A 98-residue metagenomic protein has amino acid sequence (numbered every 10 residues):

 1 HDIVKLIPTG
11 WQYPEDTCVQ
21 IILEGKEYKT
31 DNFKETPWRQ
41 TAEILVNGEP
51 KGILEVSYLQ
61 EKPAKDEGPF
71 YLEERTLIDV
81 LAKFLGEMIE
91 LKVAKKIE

Functional and structural regions predicted by a protein language model:
H1, Y71-E74: The cytosolic transmitter module of two-component sensor histidine kinases
H1-T30: Helix-loop-beta substructure at the N-terminus of cytosolic sensory domains that couple signal/ligand detection
K34-E35, S57: A generic structural motif
E35-I44: A short beta-strand signature within small-molecule sensing/ligand-binding domains used in signal transduction
I44-Q60: Short hydrophobic/glycine-rich mini-motifs in sensory/regulatory modules that couple input to downstream signaling
E61-L72: Sensory coupling linkers of modular signal transduction proteins
P69, V93-E98: Sensory-domain boundary/capping and coupling elements
T76-K95: Signal-transmission/dimerization alpha-helices at domain junctions
